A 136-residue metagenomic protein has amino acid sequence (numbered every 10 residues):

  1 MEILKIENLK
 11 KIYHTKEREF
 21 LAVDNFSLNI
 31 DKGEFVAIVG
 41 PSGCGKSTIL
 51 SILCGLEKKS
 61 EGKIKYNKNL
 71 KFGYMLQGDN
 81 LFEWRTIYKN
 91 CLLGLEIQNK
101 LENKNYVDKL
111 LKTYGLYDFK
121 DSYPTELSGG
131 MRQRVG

Functional and structural regions predicted by a protein language model:
A37, V135-G136: ABC ATPase nucleotide-binding domain "signature" region
V39-P41: The feature captures the beta-strand-to-loop junction immediately N-terminal to the Walker
C54: Helix-to-loop junction immediately C-terminal to a conserved catalytic motif
G62-F72: Conserved ABC transporter NBD signature motif
W84-L92: Short coil-to-helix segment of the ABC ATPase nucleotide-binding domain corresponding to the Q-loop/switch region
L101-F119: Conserved ABC ATPase "signature" region
Y123-L127, M131: Conserved ABC ATPase signature
